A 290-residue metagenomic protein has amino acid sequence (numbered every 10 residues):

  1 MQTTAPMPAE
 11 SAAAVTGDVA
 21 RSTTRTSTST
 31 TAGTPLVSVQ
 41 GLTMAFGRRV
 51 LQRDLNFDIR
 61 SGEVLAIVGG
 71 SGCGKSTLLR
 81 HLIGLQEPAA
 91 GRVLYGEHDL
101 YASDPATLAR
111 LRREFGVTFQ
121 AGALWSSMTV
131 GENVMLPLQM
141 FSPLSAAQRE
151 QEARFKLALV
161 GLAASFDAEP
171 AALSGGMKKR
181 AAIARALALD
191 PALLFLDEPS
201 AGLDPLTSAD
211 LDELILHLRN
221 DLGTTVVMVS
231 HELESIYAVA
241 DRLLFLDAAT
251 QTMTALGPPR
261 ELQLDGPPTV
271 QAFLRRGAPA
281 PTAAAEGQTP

Functional and structural regions predicted by a protein language model:
V68-G70: The feature captures the beta-strand-to-loop junction immediately N-terminal to the Walker
I83: Helix-to-loop junction immediately C-terminal to a conserved catalytic motif
G91-D99: Conserved ABC transporter NBD signature motif
D99, A146-A164: Conserved ABC ATPase "signature" region
E169-L173, M177: Conserved ABC ATPase signature
D190: Conserved catalytic motifs of ABC-family nucleotide-binding domains
L194-D197: Catalytic Walker B motif of ABC-type/P-loop ATPase nucleotide-binding domains
